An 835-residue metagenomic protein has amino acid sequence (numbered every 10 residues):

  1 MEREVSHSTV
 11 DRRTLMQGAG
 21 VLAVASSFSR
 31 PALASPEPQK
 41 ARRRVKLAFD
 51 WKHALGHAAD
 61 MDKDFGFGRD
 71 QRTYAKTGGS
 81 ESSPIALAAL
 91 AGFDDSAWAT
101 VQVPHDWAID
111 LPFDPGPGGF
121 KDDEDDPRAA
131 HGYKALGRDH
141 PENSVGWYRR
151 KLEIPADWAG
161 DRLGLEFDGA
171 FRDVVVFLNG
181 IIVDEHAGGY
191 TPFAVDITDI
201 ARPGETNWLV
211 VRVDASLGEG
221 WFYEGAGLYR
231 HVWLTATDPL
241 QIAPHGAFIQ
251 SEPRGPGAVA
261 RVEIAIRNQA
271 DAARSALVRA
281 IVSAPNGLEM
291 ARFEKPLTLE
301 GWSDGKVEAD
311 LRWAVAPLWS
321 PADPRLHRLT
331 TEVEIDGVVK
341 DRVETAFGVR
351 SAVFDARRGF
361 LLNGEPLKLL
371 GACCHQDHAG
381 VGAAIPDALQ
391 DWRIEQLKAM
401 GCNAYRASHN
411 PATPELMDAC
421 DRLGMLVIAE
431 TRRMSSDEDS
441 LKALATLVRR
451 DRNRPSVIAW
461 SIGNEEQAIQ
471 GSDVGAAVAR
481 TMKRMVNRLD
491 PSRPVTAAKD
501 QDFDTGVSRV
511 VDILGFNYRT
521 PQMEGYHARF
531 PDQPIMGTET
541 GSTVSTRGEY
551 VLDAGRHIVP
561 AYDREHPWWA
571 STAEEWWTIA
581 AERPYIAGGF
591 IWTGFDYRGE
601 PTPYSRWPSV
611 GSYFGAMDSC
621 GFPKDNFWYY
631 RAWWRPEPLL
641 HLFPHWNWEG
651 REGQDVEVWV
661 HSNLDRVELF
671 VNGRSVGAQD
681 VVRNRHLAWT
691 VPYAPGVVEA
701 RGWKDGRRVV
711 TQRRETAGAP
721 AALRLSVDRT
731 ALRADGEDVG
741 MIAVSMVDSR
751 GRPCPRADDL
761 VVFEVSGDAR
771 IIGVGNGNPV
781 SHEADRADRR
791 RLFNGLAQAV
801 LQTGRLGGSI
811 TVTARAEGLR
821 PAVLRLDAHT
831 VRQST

Functional and structural regions predicted by a protein language model:
E2-A23: N-terminal secretory signal peptides and thylakoid transit peptides that target proteins across membranes
S35-E166, E219, G225-L228, L240 (+3 more regions): Extended carbohydrate-recognition surfaces in non-catalytic/accessory domains of CAZymes and lectin-like proteins
L47-F49, F65-L87, I181, H231 (+4 more regions): Extended substrate-binding grooves/exosites of carbohydrate-active enzymes
L55-A58, D114, R138-F248, Q269-A270 (+4 more regions): Accessory beta-strand-rich segments of carbohydrate-active enzymes
V259-L297, V658-R674, V698-G702, T811: Beta-strand-rich binding/interaction modules
V262-A265, V656-S662, R701, E737-P755 (+2 more regions): Beta-strand-rich structural segments
R267-S351: Extended acidic/polar, glycine-enriched regions that form or flank non-catalytic beta-rich accessory modules
F354, R635-E657, E715-M741, V747-C754 (+1 more regions): Short S/T/G/P-enriched beta-strand
